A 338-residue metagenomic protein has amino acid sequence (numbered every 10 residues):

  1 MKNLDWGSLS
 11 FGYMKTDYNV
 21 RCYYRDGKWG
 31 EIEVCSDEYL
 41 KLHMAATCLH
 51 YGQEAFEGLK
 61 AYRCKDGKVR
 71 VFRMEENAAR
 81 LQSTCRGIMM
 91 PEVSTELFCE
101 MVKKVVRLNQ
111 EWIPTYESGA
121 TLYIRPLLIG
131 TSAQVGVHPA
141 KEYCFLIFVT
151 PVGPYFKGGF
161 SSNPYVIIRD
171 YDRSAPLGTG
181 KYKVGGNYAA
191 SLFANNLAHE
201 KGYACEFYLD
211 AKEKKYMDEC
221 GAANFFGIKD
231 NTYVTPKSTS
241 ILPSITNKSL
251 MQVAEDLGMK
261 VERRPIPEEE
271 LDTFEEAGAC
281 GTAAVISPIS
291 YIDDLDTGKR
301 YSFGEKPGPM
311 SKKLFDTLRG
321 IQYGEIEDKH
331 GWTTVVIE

Functional and structural regions predicted by a protein language model:
M1-V105, L127, Q134-E338: Helix-start/capping segments and mature chain N-termini
L97, V105-G119: Charged, gly/pro-rich active-site loop segments
T115-I129: Extended, Lys/Arg-enriched charged tracts that mediate electrostatic binding to polyanionic substrates
